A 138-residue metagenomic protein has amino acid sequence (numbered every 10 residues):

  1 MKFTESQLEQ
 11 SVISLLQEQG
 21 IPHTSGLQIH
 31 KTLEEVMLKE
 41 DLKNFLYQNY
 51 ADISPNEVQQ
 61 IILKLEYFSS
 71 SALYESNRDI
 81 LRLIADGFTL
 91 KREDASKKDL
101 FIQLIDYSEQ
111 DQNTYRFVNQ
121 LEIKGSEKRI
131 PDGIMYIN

Functional and structural regions predicted by a protein language model:
M1-N138: An alpha-helical interface "stripe"
